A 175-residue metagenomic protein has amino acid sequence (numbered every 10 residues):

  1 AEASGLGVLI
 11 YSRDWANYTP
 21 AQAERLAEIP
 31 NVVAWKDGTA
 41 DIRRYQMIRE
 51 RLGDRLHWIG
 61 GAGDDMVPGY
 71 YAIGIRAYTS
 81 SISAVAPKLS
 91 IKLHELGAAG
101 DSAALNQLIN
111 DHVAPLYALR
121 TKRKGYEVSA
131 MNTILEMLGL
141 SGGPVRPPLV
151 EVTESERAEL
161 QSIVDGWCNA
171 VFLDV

Functional and structural regions predicted by a protein language model:
A1-N17, V150, V171-V175: Active-site beta->alpha loop and helix N-cap motifs at the rims of alpha/beta catalytic domains
A3-L6, D14-V113, R120-R123: Catalytic alpha/beta core domains of metabolic enzymes, predominantly
Y71-G74, V113-L149: Conserved short secondary-structure transition element at the edge of the structured enzyme core that lines
D111-A114, A118, S162, G166: A generic structural signal for well-ordered alpha-helical segments enriched in polar/charged residues
L140-D174: Flexible C-terminal active-site loop/helix
